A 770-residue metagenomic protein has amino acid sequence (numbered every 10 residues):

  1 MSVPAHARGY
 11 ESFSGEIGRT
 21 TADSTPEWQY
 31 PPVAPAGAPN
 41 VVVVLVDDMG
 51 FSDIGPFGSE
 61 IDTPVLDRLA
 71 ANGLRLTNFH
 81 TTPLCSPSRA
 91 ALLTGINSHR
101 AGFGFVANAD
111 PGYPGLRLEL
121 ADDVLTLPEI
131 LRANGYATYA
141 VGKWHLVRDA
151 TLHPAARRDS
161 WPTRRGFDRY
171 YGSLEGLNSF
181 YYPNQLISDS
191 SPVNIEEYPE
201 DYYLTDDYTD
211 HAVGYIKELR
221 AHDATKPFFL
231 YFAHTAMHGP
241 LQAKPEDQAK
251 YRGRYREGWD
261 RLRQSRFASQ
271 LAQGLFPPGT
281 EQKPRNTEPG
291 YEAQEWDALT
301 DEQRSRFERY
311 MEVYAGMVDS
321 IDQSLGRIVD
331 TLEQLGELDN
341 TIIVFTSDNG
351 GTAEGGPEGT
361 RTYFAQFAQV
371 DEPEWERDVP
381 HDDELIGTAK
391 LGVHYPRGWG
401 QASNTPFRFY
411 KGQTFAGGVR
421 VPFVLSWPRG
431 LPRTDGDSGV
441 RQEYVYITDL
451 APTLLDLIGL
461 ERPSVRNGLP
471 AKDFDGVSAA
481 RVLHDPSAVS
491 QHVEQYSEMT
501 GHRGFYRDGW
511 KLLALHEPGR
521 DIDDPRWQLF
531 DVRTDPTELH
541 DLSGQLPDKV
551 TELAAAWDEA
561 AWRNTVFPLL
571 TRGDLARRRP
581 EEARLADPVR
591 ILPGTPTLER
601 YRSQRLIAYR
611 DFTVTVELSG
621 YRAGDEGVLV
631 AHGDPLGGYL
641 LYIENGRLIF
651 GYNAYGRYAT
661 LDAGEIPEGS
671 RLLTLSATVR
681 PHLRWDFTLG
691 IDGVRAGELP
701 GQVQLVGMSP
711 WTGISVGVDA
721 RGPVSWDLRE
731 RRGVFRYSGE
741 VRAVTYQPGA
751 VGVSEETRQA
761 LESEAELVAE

Functional and structural regions predicted by a protein language model:
M1-D523, W527, P536-A555, L569 (+2 more regions): Formylglycine-dependent sulfatase
S98, T534, G749-V753: Acidic glycine-/aspartate-rich tracts in secreted/extracellular proteins
P183-S188, L529-F530, F650, F687-L689: Short polybasic amphipathic segments
D508, L515-E517, V532-R533, D719-R721 (+1 more regions): Short, loop-centered acidic/histidine patches that primarily coordinate divalent metals
L515, Q528-T534, E538, L546-A560 (+3 more regions): C-terminal, active-site-flanking charged/polar segments
A554-G573: Charge-dense polyanion-binding interfaces
P568-E770: Extracellular glycan-associated modules
